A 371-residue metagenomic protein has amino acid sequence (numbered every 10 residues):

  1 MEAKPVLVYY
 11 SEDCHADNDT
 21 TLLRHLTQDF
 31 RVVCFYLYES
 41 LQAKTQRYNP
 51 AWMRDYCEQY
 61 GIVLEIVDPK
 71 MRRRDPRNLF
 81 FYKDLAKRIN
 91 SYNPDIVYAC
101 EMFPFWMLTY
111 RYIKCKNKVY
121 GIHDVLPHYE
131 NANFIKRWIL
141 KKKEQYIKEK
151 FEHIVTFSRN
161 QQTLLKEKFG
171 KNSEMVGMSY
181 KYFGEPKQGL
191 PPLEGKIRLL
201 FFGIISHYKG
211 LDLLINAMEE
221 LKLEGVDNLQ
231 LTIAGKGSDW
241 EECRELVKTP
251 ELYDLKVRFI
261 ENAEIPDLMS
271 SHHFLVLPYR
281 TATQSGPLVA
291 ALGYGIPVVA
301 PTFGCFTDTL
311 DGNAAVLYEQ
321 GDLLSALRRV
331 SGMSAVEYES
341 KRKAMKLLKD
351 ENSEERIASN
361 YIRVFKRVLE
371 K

Functional and structural regions predicted by a protein language model:
S11-A16, R24, D29-R77, Q161-L164 (+1 more regions): N-terminal strand-loop element at the rim of the active site of nucleotide-sugar-dependent glycosyltransferases
H15-D17, N78-Y82, I96-K116, T283: An aromatic- and histidine-rich active-site surface loop
D17-T21, I197, I204-E220, L231 (+2 more regions): A conserved mid-protein helix/loop that constitutes part of the nucleotide-sugar donor-binding site
K83-K87, L126, K136-I154: Membrane-proximal helix-turn-helix segments that form the acceptor-binding/catalytic region of lipid-linked
E149-P186: Donor nucleotide-sugar binding/catalytic pocket of nucleotide-sugar-dependent glycosyltransferases
C243-P266: Nucleotide-activated donor-binding/catalytic signature segment of Leloir-type glycosyltransferases, i.e., the conserved
S270-T283, I296: Acidic donor-binding loop of glycosyltransferase active sites
G312-D322, V330-V336: Conserved acidic donor-binding segment of nucleotide-sugar-dependent glycosyltransferases
